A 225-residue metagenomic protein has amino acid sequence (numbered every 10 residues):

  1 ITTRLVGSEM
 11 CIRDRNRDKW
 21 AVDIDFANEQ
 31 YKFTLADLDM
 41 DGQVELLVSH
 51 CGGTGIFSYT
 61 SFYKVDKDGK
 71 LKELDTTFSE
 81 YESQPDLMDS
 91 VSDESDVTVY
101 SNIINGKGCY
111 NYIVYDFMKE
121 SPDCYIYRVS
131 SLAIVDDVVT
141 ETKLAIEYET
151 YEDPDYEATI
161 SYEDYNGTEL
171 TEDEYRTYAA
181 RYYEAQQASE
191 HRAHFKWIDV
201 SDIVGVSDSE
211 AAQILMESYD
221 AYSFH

Functional and structural regions predicted by a protein language model:
I1-G7, C11-I12: Single conserved hydrophobic/aromatic residue that forms the stacking wall/gate of nucleotide- or nucleobase-binding
R13-D23, E80-D89: Surface-exposed loop and turn segments in beta-propeller and other repeat-based domains that flank or scaffold
E29-L38, L87-C109: Beta-propeller blade termini
M40-H50, N105-I113: Acidic/hydrophobic-patterned starts of short beta strands in beta-sheet-rich repeat architectures
T54-S58, P122-Y125: Short, solvent-exposed loop/turn segments at conserved positions within beta-propeller repeat blades
F57-D75, S130-V135: Beta-propeller blade repeat segments, especially FG-GAP/WD-type strand-to-loop junctions in 6- to 7-bladed propeller
K72-E80, E141-I146: Beta-propeller fold detector
Y100-H225: Acidic, small-residue rich beta-repeat scaffolds with periodic aromatic anchors
